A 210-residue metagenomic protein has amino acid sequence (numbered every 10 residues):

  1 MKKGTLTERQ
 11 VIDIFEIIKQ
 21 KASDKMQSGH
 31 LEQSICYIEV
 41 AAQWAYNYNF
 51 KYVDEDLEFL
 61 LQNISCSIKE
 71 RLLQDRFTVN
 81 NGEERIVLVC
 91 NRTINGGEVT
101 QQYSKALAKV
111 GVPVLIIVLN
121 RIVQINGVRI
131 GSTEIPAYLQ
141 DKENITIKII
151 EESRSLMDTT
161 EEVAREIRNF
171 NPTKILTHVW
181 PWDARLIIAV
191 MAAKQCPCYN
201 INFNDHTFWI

Functional and structural regions predicted by a protein language model:
K2-E143: N-terminal subdomain of nucleotide-sugar transferases
L88-V89, A164-W182: Short N-terminal targeting/anchoring amphipathic segment
V89-T93, V118-R121, E151-R154, T177-P181 (+1 more regions): Structural motif
K105-K109, L139-Q140, I167-N169, A189-C196: Short, surface-exposed basic-aromatic patches at helix termini and helix-loop junctions that form
L115-I117, K148, Y199: Hydrophobic/aromatic beta-strand patches that form the interior of the parallel beta-sheet core in alpha/beta enzyme
Q124-N126, M157, A184, F208: Generic structural signal for helix capping and beta-alpha/helix-loop junctions
D141-T159: A short, charged, and often flexible helix/loop element on the N-terminal side of the glycosyltransferase catalytic
I175-K194, D205-W209: An aromatic- and histidine-rich active-site surface loop
